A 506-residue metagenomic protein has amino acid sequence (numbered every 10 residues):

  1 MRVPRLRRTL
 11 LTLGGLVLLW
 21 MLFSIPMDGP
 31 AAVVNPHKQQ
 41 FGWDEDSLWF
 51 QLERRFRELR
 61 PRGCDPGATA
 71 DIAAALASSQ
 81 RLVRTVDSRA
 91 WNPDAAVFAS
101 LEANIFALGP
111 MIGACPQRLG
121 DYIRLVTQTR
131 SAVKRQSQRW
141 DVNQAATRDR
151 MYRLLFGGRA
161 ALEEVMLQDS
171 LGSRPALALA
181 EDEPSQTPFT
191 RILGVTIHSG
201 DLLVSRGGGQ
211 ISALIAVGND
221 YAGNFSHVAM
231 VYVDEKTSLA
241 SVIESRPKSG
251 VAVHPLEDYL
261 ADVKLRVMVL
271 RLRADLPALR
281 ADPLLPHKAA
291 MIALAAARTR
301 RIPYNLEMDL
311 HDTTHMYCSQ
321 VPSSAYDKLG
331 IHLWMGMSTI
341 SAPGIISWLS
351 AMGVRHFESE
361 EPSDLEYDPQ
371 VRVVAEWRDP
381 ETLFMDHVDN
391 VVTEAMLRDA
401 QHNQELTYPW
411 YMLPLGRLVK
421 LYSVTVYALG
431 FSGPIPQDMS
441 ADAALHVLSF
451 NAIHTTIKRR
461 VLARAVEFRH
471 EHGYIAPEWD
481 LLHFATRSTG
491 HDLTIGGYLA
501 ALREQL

Functional and structural regions predicted by a protein language model:
R2-L506: Cysteine-nucleophile amide-bond enzymes
